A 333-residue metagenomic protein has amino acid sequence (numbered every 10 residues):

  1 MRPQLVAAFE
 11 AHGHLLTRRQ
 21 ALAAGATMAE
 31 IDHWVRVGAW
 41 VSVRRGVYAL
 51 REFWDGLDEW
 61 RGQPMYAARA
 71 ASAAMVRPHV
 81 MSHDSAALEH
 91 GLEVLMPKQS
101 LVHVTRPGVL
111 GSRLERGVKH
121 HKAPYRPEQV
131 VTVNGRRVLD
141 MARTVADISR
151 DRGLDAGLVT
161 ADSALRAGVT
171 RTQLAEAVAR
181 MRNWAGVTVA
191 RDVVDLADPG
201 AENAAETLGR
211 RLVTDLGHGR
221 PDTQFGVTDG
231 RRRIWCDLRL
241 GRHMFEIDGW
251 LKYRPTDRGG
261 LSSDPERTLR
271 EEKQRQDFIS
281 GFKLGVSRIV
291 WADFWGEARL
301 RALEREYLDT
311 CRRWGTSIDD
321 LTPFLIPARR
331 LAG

Functional and structural regions predicted by a protein language model:
M1-G186, D222, L308-G333: Short gly/ser-rich loop at a beta-strand->alpha-helix junction or flexible surface loop bordering the NTP-binding
P3, A7, A11-H12, T27 (+1 more regions): Surface segments flanking catalytic/ligand-binding clefts of nucleic-acid enzymes
